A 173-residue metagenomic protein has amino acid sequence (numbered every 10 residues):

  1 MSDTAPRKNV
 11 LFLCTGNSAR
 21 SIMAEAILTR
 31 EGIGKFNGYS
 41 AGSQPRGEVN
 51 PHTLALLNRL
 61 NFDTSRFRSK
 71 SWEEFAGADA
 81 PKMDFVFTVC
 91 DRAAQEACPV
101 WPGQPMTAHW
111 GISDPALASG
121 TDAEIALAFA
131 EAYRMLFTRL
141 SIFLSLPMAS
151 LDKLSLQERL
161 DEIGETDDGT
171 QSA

Functional and structural regions predicted by a protein language model:
S2-G77: Conserved active-site segments centered on acidic
S18, D91-A94: Short glycine-rich anion-binding loops that position phosphate/pyrophosphate groups of nucleotides and phosphorylated
G42, C90, G111-S113: Residues at the C-termini of beta-strands that transition into short coil/loop
S43-P45, A93, S150: Short histidine/acidic/glycine/proline-rich micro-motifs that form metal- and phosphate-coordinating active-site loops
P81-K82: Alpha-helix C-terminal capping/helix-to-coil transition sites in glycosyltransferase folds
A97-A173: Phosphate-binding/catalytic loops
